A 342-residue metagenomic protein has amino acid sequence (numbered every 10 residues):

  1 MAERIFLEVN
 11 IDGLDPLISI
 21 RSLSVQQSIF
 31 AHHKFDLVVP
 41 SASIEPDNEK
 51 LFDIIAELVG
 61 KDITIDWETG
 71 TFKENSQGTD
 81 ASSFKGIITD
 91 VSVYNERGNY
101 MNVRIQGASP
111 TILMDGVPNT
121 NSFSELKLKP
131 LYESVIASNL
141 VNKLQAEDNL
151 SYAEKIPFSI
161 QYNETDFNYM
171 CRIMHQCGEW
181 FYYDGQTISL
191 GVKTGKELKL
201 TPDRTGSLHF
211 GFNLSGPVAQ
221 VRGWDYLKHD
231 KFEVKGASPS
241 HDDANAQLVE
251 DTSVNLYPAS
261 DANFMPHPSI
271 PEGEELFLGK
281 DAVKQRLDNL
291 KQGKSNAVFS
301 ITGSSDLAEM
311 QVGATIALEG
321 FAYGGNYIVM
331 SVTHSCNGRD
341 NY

Functional and structural regions predicted by a protein language model:
M1-Y342: Amphipathic alpha-helical and helix-coil boundary elements used as assembly and membrane-proximal scaffolds
